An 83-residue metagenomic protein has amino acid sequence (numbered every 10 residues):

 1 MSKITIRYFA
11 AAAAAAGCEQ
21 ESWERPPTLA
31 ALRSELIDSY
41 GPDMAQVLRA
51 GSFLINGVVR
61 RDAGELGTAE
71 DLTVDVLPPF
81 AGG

Functional and structural regions predicted by a protein language model:
M1-G82: Ubiquitin-like/PB1-type beta-grasp interaction modules and other compact soluble beta-rich domains
